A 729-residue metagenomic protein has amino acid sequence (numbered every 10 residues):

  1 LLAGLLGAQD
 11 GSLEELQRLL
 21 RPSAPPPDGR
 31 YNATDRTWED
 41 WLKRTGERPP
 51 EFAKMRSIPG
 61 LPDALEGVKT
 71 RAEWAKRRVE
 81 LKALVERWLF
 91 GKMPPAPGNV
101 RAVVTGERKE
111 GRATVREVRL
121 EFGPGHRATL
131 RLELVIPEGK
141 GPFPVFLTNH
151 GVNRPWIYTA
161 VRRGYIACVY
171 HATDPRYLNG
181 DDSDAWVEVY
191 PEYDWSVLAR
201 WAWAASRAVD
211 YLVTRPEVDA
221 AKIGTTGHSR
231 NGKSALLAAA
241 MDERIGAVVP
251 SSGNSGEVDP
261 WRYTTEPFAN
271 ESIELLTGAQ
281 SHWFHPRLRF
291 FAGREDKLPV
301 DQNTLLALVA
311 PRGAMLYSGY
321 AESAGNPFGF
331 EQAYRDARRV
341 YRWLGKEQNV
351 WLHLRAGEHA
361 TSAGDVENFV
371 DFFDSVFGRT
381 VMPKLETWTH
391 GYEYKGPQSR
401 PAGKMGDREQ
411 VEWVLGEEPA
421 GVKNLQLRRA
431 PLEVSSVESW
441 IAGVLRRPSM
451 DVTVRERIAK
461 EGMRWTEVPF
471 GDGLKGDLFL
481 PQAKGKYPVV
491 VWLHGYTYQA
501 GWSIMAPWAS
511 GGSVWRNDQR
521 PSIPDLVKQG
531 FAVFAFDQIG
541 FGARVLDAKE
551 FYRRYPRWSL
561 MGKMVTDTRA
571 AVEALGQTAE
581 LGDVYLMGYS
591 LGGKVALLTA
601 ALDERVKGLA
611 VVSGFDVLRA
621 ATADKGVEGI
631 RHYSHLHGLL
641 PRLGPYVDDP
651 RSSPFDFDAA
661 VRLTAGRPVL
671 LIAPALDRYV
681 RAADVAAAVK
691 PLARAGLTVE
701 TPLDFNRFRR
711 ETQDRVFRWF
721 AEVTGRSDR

Functional and structural regions predicted by a protein language model:
L2-A8: Hydrophobic h-region of N-terminal signal peptides that target proteins for export in Gram-negative bacteria
Q9-R131, I136-G141, E243, G278 (+9 more regions): Alpha/beta-hydrolase-fold serine-hydrolase catalytic core, especially in secreted/extracellular enzymes
G141-E217, N254-Y263, L493-G576, T622-A623: Cap/lid segment of the alpha/beta-hydrolase catalytic domain
P142-F146, R163-I166, D219-K222, E243-A247 (+7 more regions): Loop/turn elements at helix/coil->beta-strand transitions in domains of secreted/extracellular proteins
R154-P155, P175-L178, G232-A235, S255-P260 (+12 more regions): Flexible loop/turn segments at secondary-structure boundaries
Y170, T226-H228, V248-S251, Y317-G319 (+7 more regions): Generic beta-strand/beta-sheet core signal
R207-F268, R294, A570-V627: Primarily recognizes the serine-hydrolase "nucleophile elbow" in alpha/beta-hydrolase and SGNH/GDSL folds
P250-L305, N326-Y334, V340-K346, V612-A660 (+2 more regions): Mobile cap/lid helix-loop segments that gate and shape the active-site cleft of serine hydrolases
